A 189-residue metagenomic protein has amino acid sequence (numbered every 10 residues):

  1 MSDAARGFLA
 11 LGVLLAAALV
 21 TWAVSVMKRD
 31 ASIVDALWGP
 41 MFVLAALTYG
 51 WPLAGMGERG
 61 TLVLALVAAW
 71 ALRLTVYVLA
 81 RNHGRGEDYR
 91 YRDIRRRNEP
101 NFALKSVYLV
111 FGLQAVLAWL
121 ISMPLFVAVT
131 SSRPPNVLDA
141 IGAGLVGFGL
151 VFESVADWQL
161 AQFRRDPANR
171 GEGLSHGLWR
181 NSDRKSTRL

Functional and structural regions predicted by a protein language model:
M1-H176: Membrane-anchoring alpha-helices and their flanking helix-loop junctions
R180-R184: Acyl activation and transfer enzymes in specialized metabolism, enriched for ANL adenylate-forming modules
K185-L189: Conserved small/polar residues in nucleotide/adenosyl-binding loops
